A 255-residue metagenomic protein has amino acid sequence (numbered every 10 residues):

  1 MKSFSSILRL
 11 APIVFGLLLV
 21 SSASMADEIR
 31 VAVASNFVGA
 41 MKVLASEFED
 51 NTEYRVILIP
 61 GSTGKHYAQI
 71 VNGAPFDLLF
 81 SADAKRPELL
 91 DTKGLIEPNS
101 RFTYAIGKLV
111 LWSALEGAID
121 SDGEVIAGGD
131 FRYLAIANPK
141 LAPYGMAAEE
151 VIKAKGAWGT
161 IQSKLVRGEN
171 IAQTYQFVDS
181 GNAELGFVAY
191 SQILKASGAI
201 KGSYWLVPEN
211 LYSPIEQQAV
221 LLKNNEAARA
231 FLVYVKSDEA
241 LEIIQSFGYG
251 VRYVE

Functional and structural regions predicted by a protein language model:
M1-P12: Bacterial N-terminal signal peptides that target proteins for export
V14-G16: Non-catalytic beta/alpha edge segments that cap or flank active sites
V20-S21: N-terminal signal peptide c-region/cleavage motif recognized by signal peptidases
D27-N51, I57-P60, G64, A68-A74 (+4 more regions): Exported/periplasmic ABC-transporter solute-binding proteins
N99: Active-site phosphate-binding/coordination module
